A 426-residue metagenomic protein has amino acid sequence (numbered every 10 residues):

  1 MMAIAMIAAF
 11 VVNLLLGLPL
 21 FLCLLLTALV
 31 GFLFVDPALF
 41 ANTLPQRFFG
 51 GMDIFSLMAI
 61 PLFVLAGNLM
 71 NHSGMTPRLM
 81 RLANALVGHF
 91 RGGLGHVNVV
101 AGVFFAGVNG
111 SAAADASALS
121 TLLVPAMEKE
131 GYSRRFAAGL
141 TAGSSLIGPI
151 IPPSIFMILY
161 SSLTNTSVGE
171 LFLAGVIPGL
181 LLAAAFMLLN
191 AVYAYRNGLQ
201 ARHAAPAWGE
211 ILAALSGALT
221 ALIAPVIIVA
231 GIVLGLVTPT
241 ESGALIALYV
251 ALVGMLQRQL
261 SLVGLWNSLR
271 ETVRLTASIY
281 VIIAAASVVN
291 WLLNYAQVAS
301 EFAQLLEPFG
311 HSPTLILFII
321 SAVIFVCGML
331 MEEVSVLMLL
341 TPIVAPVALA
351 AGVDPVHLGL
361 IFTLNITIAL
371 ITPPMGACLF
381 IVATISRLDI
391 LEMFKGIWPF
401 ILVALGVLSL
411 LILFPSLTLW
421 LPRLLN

Functional and structural regions predicted by a protein language model:
M1-N426: Alpha-helical transmembrane segments of multi-pass membrane transport proteins
